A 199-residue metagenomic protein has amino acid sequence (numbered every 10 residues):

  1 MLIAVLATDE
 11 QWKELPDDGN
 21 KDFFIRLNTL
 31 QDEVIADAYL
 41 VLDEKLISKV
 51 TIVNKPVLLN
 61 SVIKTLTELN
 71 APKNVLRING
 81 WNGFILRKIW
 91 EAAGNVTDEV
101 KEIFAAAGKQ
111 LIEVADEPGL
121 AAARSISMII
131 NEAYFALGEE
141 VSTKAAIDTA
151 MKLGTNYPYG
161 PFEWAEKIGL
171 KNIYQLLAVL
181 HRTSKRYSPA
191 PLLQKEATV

Functional and structural regions predicted by a protein language model:
M1-A121, S127-M128, E139, K144-V199: NAD(P)-dependent Rossmann-like dehydrogenase/reductase catalytic/cofactor-binding core
N131: Active-site neighborhoods of enzyme catalytic cores
Y134: Catalytic, metal-anchored helix/loop core of enzyme active sites in primary metabolism
